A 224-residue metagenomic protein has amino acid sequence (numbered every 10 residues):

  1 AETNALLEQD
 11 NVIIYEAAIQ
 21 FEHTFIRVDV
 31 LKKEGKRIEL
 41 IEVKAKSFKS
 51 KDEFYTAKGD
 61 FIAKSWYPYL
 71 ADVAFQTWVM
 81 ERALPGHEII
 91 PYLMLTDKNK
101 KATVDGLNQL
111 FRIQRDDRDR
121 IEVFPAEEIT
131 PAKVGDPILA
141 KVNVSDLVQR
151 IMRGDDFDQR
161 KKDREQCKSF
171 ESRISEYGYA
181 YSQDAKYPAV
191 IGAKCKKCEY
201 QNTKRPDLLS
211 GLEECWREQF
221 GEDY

Functional and structural regions predicted by a protein language model:
A1-E2: Low-complexity, highly charged intrinsically disordered N-terminal segments that act as targeting/localization
A5: Short, exposed beta-strand/loop patches in secreted or surface proteins that constitute
Q9-R153: Mg2+/Mn2+-dependent nuclease catalytic core
D52-K64, L84-H87, D158-R164, K168 (+2 more regions): Intrinsically disordered, low-complexity coil segments
I89-K98, D146-R150, D156, D163-R173 (+2 more regions): Acidic carboxylate-rich catalytic motifs and surrounding loops in phosphoryl-/glycosyl-chemistry enzymes
R164-D223: Cysteine-cluster motifs in flexible loop/terminal segments that predominantly coordinate metals
